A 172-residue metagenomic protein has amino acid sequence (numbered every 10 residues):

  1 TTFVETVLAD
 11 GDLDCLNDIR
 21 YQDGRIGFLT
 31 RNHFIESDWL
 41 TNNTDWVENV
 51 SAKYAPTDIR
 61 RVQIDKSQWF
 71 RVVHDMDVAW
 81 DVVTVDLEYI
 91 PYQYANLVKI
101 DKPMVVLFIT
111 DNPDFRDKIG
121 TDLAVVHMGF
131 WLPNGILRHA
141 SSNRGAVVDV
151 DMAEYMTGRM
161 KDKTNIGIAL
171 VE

Functional and structural regions predicted by a protein language model:
T1-L87, K99-D101, L107-N112, V125 (+2 more regions): Acidic/His-rich structured neighborhood in mature extracellular/periplasmic domains
V85-V98, R116-K118: Short alpha-helix capping/helix-loop boundary micro-motifs
N112-V171: C-terminal soluble interaction/assembly domains
